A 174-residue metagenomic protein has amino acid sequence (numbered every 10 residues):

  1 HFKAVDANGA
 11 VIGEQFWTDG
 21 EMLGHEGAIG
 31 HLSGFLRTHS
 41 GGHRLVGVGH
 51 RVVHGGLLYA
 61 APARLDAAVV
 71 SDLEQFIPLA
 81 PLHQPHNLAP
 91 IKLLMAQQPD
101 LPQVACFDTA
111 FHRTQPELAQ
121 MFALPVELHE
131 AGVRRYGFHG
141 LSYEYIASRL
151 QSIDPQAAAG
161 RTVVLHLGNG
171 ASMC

Functional and structural regions predicted by a protein language model:
F2-G41, V69-A80: N-terminal phosphate-binding loop and adjacent alpha-helix
N8, D66, M121-L124: Short, hinge-like loop/turn segments at secondary-structure boundaries
M22-E26, G30, G42, A63 (+4 more regions): Electropositive phosphate-/nucleotide-binding environments in soluble metabolic enzymes
L36-H83, P102-V104, F111-A119: Short beta-strand-loop/turn "lid" adjacent to the catalytic site in phosphate-handling enzymes
Q84-C174: Phosphate-binding/catalytic loop of phosphoryl-transfer enzymes
